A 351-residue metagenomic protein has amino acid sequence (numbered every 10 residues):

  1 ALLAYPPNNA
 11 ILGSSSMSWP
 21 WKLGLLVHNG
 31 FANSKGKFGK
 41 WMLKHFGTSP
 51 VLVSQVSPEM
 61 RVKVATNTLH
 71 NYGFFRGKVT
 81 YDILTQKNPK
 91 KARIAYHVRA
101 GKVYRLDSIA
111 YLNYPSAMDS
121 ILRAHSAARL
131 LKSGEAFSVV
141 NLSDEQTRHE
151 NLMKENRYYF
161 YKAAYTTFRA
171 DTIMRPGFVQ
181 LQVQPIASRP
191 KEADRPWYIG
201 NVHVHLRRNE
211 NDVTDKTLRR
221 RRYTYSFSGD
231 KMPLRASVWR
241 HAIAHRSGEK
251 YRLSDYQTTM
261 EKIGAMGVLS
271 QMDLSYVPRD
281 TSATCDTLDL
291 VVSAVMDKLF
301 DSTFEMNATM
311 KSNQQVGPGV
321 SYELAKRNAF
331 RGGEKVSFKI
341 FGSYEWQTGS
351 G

Functional and structural regions predicted by a protein language model:
A1-A265, T287: Interaction-mediating elements
M118-I121, M232, R252-G351: Gram-negative/organellar outer-membrane beta-barrel architecture
